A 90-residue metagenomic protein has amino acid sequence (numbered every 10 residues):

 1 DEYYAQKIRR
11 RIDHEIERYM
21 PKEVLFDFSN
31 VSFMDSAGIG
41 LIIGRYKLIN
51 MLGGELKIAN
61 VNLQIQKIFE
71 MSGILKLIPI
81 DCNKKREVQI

Functional and structural regions predicted by a protein language model:
E2-I78: Amphipathic alpha-helical interaction surfaces in cytosolic regulatory modules
P79-N83: Short acidic-hydrophobic, aromatic-tinged amphipathic segments that line or gate anion-handling sites
K84-I90: A charged, well-structured terminal subsegment
